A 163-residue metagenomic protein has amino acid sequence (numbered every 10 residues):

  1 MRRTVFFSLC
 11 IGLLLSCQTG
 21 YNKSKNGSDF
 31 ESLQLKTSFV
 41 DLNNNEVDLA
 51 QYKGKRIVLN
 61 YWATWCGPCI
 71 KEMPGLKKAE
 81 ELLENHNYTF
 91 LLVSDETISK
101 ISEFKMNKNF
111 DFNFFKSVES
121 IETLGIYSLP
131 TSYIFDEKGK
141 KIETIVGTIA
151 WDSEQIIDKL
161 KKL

Functional and structural regions predicted by a protein language model:
R2-S8: Sec-dependent signal peptide recognition, specifically the positively charged N-region followed immediately by
L14-S16: C-terminal motif of bacterial Sec signal peptides marking the signal peptidase cleavage site
G20-L49: N-terminal "domain-start" segment that seeds a small globular fold
Y52-K55, N85, I126: Active-site acidic short loop of glycosyltransferases
K55-I57, Y61-W65, S128: Short pre-active-site segment immediately N-terminal to redox-active cysteine/selenocysteine motifs in thiol-based
Y61-K78: Conserved redox-active cysteine motifs that mediate thiol-disulfide chemistry, especially di-cysteine Cys-X(1-2)-Cys
L91, F104-K138: Short, internal strand/loop/helix patches that form the active-site neighborhood or redox-interaction surface
E137-L163: Thiol-/selenol-based redox modules, centered on thioredoxin-like and closely related oxidoreductase domains
